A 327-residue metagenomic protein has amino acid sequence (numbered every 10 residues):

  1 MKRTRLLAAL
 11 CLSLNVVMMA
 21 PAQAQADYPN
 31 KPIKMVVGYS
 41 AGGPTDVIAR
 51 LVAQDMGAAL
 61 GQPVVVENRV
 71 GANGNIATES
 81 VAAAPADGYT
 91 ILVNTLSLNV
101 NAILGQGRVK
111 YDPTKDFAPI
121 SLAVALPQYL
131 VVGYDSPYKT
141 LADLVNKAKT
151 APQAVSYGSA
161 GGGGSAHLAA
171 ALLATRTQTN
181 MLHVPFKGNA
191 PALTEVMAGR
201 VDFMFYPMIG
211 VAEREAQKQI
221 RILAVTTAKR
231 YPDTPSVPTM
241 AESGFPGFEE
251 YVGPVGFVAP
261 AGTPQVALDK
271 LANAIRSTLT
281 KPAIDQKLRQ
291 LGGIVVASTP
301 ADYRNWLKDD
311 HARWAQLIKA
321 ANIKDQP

Functional and structural regions predicted by a protein language model:
A8-M18: Bacterial N-terminal signal peptides
M18-A24: Sec/Tat signal peptide C-region and signal peptidase I cleavage site
A24-K115, A154, G162, Q178-D202 (+2 more regions): N-terminal (or domain-start) structured segment
N30-P32, T175, T179, Q265-P327: An extracytoplasmic/periplasmic, membrane-proximal ligand-sensing/linker region
A83-Y89, I103-P191, M240-E242, P254-K287: Hinge/capping helix and adjacent helix->loop/strand transition within the periplasmic-binding protein
G88-N94, S156, D202-Y206, R221-A224 (+1 more regions): Paired acidic/hydrophobic, glycine-rich loop segments that form the ligand-binding mouth/hinge of periplasmic-binding
V93-L98, S159, A169, N189 (+3 more regions): Beta->alpha turn/N-cap motifs
A125, V211-T280, D309-A312, Q326: C-terminal lobe and pocket-closing loops of periplasmic/extracytoplasmic Venus-flytrap solute-binding proteins
